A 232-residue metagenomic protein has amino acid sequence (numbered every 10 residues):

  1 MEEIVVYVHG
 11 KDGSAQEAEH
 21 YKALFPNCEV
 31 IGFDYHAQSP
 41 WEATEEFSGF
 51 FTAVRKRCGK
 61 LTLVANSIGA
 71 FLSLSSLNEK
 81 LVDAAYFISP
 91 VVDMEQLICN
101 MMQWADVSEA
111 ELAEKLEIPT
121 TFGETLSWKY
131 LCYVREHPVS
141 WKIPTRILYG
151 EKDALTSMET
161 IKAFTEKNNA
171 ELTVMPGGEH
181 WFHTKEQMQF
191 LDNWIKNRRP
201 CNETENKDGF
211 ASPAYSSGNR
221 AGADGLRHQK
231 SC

Functional and structural regions predicted by a protein language model:
E2-N27, G32, H36: Short, surface-exposed "cap/lid" segments of acyl-processing enzymes
Y7-K11, V64, I88, L148: Short hydrophobic segments within beta-strands
I31-S39, V91, G178: Short beta-to-alpha linker loops that shape the active-site pocket of alpha/beta-hydrolase fold enzymes
S39-R55: Alpha/beta-hydrolase active-site loop
V64-G69, S73: Gly/Ala-rich beta-loop-alpha elbow adjacent to hydrolase catalytic centers
S76-L77: Aromatic pocket-lining residues of Rossmann-like dinucleotide-binding sites
L81-A163, K167-C201: The alpha/beta-hydrolase serine catalytic core
E205-S231: N-terminal low-complexity segments that are often proline-rich with Ser/Thr-Pro
